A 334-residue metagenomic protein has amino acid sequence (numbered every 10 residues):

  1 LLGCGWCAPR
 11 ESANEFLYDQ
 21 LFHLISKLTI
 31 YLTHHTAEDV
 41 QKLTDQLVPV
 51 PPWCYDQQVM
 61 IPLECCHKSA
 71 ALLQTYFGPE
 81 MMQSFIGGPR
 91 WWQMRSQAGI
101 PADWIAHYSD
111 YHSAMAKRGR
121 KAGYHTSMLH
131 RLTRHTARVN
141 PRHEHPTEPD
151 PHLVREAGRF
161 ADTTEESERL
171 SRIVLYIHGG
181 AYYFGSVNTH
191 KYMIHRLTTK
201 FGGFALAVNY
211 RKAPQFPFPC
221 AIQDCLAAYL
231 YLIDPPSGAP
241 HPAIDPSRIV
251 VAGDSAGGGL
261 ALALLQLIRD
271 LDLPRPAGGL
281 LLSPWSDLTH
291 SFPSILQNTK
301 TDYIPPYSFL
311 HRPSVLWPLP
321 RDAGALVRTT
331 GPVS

Functional and structural regions predicted by a protein language model:
L1-D162, G324: A glycine/proline-hinged amphipathic helix-loop "lid/cap" segment that gates access to hydrophobic ligand pockets
G5, D110, G119-H125, H130-E156 (+4 more regions): Alpha/beta hydrolase fold serine-hydrolase catalytic domain that processes acyl esters and thioesters
S96-P101, S171-I173, F201-F204, S247: Core residues of folded domains in eukaryotic genome-function proteins
A102, L175, G180, L197 (+2 more regions): Short strand-loop-helix active-site module centered on a catalytic nucleophile
S167-L170, N188-L206: Short amphipathic alpha-helix adjacent to the substrate-entry channel of hydrolases
L170, V187, K191, I222-C225 (+2 more regions): Generic preference for well-ordered alpha-helical elements
G180, G185-S186: Glycine-centered tight turns/hairpins at beta-strand boundaries that repeat across beta-rich repeat domains
S186-N188, P217-F218, F292: Conserved catalytic-core motifs of eukaryotic protein kinase domains, centered on the activation segment
